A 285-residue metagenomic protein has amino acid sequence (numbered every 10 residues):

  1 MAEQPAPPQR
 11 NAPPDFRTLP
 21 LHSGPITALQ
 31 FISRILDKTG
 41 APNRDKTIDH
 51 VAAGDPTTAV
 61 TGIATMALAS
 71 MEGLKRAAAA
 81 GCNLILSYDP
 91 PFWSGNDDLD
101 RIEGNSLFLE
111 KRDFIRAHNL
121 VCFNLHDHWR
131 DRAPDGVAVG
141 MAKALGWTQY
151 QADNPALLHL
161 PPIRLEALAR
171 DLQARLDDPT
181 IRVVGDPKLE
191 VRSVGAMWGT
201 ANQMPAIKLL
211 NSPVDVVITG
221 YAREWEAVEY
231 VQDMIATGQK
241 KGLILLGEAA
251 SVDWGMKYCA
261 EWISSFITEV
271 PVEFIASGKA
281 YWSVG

Functional and structural regions predicted by a protein language model:
E3, P8-G285: Active-site catalytic microenvironments in core metabolic enzymes, especially phosphate/sugar-handling
